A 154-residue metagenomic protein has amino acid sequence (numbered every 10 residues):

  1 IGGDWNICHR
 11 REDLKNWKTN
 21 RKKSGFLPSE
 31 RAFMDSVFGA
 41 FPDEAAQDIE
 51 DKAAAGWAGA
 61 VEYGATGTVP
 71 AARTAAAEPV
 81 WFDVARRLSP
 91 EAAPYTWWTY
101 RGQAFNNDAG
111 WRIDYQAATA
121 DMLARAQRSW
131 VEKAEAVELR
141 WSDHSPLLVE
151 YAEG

Functional and structural regions predicted by a protein language model:
I1-R11: Acidic/histidine-rich, metal-coordinating catalytic segments
R10-G154: Metal-dependent phosphoester-hydrolase catalytic domains
